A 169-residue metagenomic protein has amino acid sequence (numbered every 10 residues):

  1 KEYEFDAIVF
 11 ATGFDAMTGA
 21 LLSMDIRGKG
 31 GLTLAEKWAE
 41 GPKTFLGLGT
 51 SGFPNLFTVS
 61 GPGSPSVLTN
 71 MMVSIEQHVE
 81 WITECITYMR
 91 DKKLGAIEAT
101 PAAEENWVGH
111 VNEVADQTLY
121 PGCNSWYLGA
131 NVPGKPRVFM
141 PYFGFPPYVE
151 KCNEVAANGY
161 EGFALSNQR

Functional and structural regions predicted by a protein language model:
K1-E2, G49: Structural alpha-helical scaffold elements that stabilize or flank donor/cofactor-binding regions in carbohydrate
E2-E4, T33, Y127: Short, solvent-exposed loop/turn motifs
Y3-D15: Short hydrophobic core segments
F5-D6, K37-W38, R137-Y142: Short amphipathic beta-strand/extended segments with alternating polar/hydrophobic composition
A7-V9, E36-P42, W107-G109: Short amphipathic alpha-helical surface micro-motifs
A11, K29, Y127: Short glycine/serine/threonine-biased micro-segments
D15-S64: Glycine-rich loop(s) and the adjacent beta-strand/alpha-helix scaffold that form part
T44, F57-R169: C-terminal, flexible cofactor-proximal segment of oxidoreductases
